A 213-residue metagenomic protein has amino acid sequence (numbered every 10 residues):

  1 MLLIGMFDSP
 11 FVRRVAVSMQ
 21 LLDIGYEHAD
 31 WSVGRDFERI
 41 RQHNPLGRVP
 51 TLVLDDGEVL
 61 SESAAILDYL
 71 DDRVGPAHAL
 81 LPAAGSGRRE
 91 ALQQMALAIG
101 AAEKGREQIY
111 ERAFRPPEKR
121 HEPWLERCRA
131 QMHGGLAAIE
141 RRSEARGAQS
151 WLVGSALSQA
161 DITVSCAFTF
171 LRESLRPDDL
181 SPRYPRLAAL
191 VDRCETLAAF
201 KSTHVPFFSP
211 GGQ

Functional and structural regions predicted by a protein language model:
M1-P123: GST-like domain detector, emphasizing the conserved glutathione-binding G-site in the N-terminal thioredoxin-like
I40, A79-L81, W151-L152, L180 (+1 more regions): Short clusters of hydrophobic/aromatic residues that line enzyme substrate/ligand-binding pockets
L67, D71, L92-M95, L136 (+2 more regions): Non-transmembrane alpha-helical segments in soluble domains of secreted/periplasmic/extracellular proteins
D71, A167-F168, H204: Active-site-flanking alpha-helical
D71-G75, I99, R172, R176 (+2 more regions): Hydrophobic/aromatic-lined pockets within catalytic cores
A98-A189: GST-like fold's C-terminal all-alpha helical module
S181-Q213: Long hydrophobic alpha-helical segments typical of transmembrane helices together with their membrane-interfacial
